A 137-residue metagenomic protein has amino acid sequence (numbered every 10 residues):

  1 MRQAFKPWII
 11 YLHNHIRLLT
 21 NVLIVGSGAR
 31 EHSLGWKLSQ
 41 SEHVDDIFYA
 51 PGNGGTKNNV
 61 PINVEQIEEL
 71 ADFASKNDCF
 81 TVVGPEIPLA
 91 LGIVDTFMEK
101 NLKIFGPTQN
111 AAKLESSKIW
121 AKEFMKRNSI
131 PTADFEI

Functional and structural regions predicted by a protein language model:
Y11-N110, E115, I119-W120: ATP-binding N-terminal substructure of ATP-dependent carboxylate-amine bond-forming enzymes
L23-I24, E115-I137: Active-site nucleotide/adenylate-binding loops and adjacent lid/helix of ATP-dependent enzymes
